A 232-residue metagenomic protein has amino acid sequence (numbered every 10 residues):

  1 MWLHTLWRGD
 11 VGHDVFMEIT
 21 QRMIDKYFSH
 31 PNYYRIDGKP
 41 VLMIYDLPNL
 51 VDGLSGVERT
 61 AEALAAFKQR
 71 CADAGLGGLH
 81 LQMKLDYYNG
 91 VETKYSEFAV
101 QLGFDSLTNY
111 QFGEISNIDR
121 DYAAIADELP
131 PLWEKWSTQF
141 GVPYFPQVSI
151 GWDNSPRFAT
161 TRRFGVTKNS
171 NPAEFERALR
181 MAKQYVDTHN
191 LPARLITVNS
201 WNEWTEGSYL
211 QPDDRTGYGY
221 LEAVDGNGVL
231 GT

Functional and structural regions predicted by a protein language model:
M1-T232: Glycan-processing catalytic domains of CAZymes
